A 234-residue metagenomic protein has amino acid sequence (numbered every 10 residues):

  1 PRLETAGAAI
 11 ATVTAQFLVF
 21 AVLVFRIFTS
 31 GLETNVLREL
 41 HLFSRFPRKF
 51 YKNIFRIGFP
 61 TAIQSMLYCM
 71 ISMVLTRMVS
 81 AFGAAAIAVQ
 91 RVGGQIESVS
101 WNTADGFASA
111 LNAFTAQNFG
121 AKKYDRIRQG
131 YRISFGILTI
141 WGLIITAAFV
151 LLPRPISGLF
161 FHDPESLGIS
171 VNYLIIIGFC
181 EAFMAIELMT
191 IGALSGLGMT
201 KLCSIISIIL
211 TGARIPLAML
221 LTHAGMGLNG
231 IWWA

Functional and structural regions predicted by a protein language model:
P1-L3, M66-Q95, V99, Q117 (+2 more regions): Helix-terminus/linker motif at the lipid-water interface of multi-pass membrane proteins
R2-F59, T115-C180, L221-A234: Short alpha-helical transmembrane segments in multi-pass integral membrane proteins
T12, F25, T61, S65 (+7 more regions): Transmembrane alpha-helix boundary and packing residues in multipass membrane permease domains and related
V19-V22, I71, M184-E187, A213 (+1 more regions): Membrane-embedded alpha-helical transmembrane segments of multi-pass integral membrane proteins
V22-F25, F43-V74, V99, T103 (+4 more regions): Hydrophobic faces of transmembrane alpha-helices in multi-pass small-molecule transporters and flippases across diverse
T76, V89-A147, L151, M184-G198 (+1 more regions): Small-residue-rich hydrophobic transmembrane alpha-helices
A85-A86, T200-L202, G227-L228: Membrane-helix interface segments
